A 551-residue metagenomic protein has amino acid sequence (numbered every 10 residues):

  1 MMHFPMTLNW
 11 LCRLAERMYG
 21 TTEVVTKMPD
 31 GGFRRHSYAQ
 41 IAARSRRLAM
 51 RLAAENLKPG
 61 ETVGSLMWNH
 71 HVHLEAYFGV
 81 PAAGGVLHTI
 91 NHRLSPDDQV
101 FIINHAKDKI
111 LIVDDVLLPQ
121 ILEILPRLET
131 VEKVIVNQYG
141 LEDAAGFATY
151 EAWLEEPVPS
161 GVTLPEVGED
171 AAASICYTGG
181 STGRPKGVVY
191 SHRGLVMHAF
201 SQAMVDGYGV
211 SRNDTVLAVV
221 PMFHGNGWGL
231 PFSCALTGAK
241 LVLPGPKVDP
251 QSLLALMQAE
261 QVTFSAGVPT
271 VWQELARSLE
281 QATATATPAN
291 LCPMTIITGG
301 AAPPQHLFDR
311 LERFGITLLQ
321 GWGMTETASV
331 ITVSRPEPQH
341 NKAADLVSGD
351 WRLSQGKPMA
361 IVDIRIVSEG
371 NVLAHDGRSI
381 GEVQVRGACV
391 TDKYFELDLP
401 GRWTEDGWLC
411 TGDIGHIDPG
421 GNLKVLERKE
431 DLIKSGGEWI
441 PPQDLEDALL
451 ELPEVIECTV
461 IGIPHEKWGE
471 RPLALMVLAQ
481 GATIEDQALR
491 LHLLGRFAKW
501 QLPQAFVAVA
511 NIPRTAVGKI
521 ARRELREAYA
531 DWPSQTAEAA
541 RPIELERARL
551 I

Functional and structural regions predicted by a protein language model:
G20-T22, E155-Y177, R184, G209-T215: Conserved pre-ATP/AMP-binding loop-to-beta segment of ANL
V24-H70, L74-F78, S95-V100, E151-A152: Conserved AMP-binding/adenylate-forming core of the ANL superfamily
D30, P119-E169, S278-L279: ANL superfamily adenylate-forming
R34-A39, A173-H198: Conserved AMP-binding A3 loop
L94, L111-D115, G387, D392-K393 (+5 more regions): AMP-binding/adenylate-forming catalytic core of the ANL superfamily
V196-T215, G225-T263, S278-T283: Conserved AMP-binding/adenylation subdomain of ANL enzymes
L236, A259-G267, Q273-G349, D363 (+1 more regions): Gly/Ser/Thr-rich phosphate-binding loop
K357-Q384, P419-G420, A482-D486, A521: Conserved beta-loop-beta connector loops within the AMP-binding
